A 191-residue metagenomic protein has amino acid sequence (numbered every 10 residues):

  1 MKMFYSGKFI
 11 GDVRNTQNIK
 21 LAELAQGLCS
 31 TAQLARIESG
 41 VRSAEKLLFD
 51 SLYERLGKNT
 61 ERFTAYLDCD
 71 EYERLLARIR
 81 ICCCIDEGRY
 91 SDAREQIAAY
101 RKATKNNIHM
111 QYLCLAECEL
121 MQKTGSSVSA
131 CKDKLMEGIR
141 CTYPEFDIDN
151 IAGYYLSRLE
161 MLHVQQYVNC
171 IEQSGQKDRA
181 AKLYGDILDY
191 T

Functional and structural regions predicted by a protein language model:
M1-T16: A short, Lys/Arg-rich alpha-helix, primarily the initiator
F9, L75, I79, H109-L120 (+1 more regions): "A position-specific structural signal for the A-helix of alpha-solenoid helical repeats
T16-R36: Short alpha-helical DNA-recognition segment
L47-R62: DNA major-groove recognition helix of helix-turn-helix/homeodomain DNA-binding modules
A65-D92: Short, charged recognition helix plus adjacent turn of helix-turn-helix-like nucleic-acid-binding domains
A65-Y66, A99-M110, R140-R158, D189-T191: Flexible helix-coil transition and linker loops at the boundaries of alpha-helical arrays
E73, I108-M110, A130-C131, G153-L156 (+2 more regions): Residues that mark the junctions of alpha-helical repeat units in TPR/alpha-solenoid scaffolds
C82-A99, T124-F146, S174-Y190: Helix-turn-helix repeat elements of alpha-solenoid scaffolds
